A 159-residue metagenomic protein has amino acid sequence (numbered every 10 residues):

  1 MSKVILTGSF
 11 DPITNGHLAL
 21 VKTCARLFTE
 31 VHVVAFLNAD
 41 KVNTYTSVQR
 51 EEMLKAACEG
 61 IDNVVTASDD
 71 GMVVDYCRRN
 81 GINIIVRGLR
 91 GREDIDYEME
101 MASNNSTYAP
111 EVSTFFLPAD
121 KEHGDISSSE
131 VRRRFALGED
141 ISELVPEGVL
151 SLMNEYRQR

Functional and structural regions predicted by a protein language model:
M1-R159: Nucleotidyltransferase catalytic core that binds NTPs
